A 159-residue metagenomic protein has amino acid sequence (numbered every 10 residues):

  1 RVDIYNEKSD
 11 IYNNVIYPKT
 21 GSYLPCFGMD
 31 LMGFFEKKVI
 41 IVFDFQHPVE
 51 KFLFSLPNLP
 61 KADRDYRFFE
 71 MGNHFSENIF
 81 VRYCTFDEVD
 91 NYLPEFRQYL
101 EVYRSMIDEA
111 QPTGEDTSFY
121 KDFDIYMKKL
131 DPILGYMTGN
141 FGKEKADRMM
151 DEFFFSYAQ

Functional and structural regions predicted by a protein language model:
E7-G114, S118: Extended, non-transmembrane interaction/recognition domains
E101-S105, E109-Q159: Alpha-helical oligomerization segments
